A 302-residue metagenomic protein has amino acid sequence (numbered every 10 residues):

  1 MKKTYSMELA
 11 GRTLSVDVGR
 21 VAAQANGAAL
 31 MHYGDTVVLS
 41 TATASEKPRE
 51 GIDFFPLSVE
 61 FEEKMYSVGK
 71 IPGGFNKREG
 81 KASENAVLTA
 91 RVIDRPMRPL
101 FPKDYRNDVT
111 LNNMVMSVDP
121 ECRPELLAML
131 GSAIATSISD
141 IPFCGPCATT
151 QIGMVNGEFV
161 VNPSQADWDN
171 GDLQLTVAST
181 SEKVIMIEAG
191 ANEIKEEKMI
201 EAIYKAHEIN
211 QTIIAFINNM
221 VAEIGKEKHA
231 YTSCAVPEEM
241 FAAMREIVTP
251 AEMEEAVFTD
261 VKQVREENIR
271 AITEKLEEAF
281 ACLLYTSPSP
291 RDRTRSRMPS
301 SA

Functional and structural regions predicted by a protein language model:
M1-A23: Short, Gly/Pro- and small/polar-rich lid/capping loops
A25-T110, V115-S117, C122, E188: Glycine-rich, flexible beta-strand/loop modules in the N-terminal catalytic cores of phosphate-handling
N107-V161: Gly/Ser-rich oxyanion-binding loop with an adjacent helix/lid that shapes the negatively charged ligand pocket
P142-P250: Mobile "lid/hinge" segments at catalytic clefts and subdomain interfaces of large enzymes
E239-L284: N-terminal leader/propeptide and maturation segments of large enzyme subunits in energy/redox metabolism and hydrolases
Y285-T294: Conserved small/polar residues in nucleotide/adenosyl-binding loops
S296-A302: Hydrophobic alpha-helical segments, chiefly the membrane-spanning helices and signal/signal-anchor peptides
